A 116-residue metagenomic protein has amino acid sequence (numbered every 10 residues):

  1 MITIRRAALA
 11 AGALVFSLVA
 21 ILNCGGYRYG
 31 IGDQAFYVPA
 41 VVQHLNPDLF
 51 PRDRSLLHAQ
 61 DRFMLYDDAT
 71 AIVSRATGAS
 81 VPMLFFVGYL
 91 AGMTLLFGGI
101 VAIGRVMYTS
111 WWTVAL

Functional and structural regions predicted by a protein language model:
M1-A20: Start-transfer (signal-anchor) and selected internal transmembrane alpha helices of multi-pass inner/ER membrane
R6, G104-L116: Transmembrane-helix signature of polytopic, membrane-embedded enzymes that assemble or transfer cell-envelope glycans
F16-L45: Aromatic-rich transmembrane-lumenal/periplasmic boundary elements in polytopic membrane proteins
C24-G30, L49-D68: Membrane-proximal lumenal/periplasmic loop motifs of glycosylation machinery
V38-A40, L57-V81: Short hydrophobic/aromatic helix or loop-helix immediately within or flanking a transmembrane segment in polytopic
L45-D53, R75-S80: Short juxtamembrane and helix-loop transition motifs at transmembrane-helix boundaries in membrane proteins
T77-G88, S110-A115: Membrane-interface starts of transmembrane alpha-helices
V87-T109: Transmembrane-helix motifs of polytopic, lipid-linked glycan transferases
